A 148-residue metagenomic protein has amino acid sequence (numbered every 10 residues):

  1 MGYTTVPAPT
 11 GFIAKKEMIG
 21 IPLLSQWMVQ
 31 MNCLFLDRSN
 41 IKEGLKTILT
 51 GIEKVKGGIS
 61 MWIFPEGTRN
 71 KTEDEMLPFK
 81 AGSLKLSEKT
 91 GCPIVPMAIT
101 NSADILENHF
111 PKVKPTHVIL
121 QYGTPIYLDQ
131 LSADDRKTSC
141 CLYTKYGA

Functional and structural regions predicted by a protein language model:
M1-I41: Catalytic core of membrane glycerolipid acyltransferases/transacylases, capturing the structured, soluble-facing
T4-T5, L86-K89, Y146: Alpha-helical structural signal in soluble globular domains
I13, I19, L36, K42-G44 (+2 more regions): Soluble extracytoplasmic domains of inner/organellar membrane proteins
A14-K15, N32, F64-E66, Y122: A secondary-structure boundary/capping signal
P22-Q26, K56-W62, K71-D135: A cross-family acyltransferase "interaction/gating" segment
D135-A148: Membrane-interfacial terminal anchoring regions of lipid-handling membrane enzymes
